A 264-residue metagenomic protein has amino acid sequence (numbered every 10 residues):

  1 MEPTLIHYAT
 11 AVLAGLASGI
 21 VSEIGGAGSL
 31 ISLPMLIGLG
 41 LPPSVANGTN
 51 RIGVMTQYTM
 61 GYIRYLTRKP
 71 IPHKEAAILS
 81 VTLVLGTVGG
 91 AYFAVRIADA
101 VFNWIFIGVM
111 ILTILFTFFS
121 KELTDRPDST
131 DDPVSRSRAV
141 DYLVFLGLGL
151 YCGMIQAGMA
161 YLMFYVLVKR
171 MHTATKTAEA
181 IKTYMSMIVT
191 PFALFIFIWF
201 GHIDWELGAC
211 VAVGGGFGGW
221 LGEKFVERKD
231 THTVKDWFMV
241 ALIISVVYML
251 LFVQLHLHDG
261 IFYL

Functional and structural regions predicted by a protein language model:
M1-I6, V95-I105, V134-S135, W205-A209 (+2 more regions): Interfacial loop-to-helix junctions that mark the boundaries of transmembrane helices in multi-pass membrane
M1-P42, D128-E179, Y263-L264: Selected transmembrane alpha-helices and immediately adjacent juxtamembrane segments of polytopic inner-membrane
Y8, R51, F106-M110, I114 (+4 more regions): Residues within membrane-spanning alpha-helices of integral membrane proteins, especially the hydrophobic core/packing
I20, M35, V88, Y92 (+7 more regions): Membrane-interface helix caps of multi-pass small-molecule transporters
L41-N50, P72-I78, H172-T183: Membrane-interface alpha-helices at helix entry/exit sites of multi-pass transporters
G48-V101, T190-V240: Selective hydrophobic functional segments
M60-R68, I107-P133, V246-I261: Transmembrane helix exit motif
G89-F93, F145-A157, A193-G201, G208 (+1 more regions): Hydrophobic alpha-helical transmembrane segments in multi-pass integral membrane proteins
